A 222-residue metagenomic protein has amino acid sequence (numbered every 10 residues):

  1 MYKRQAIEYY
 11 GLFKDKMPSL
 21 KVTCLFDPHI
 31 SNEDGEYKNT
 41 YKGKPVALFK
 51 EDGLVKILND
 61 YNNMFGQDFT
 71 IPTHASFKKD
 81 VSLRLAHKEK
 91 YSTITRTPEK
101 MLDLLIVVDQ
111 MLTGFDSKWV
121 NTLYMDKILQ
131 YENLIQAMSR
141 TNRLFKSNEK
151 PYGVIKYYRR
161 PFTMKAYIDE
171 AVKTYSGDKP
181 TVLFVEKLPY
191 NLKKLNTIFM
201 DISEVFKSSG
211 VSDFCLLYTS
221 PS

Functional and structural regions predicted by a protein language model:
M1-Q5, Y218-S222: Conserved small/polar residues in nucleotide/adenosyl-binding loops
K3-L104: Conserved C-terminal RecA-like helicase domain
Y9-K16, Y37-V46, N121-L123, M138-N142 (+1 more regions): Short secondary-structure boundary/capping segments
K78, L104, V108, Y131-I135 (+2 more regions): Amphipathic alpha-helical transducer elements in NTP-driven molecular machines
D116-K127, V154-I155: A short beta-strand element within the Helicase C-terminal
E132-K146: Conserved SF2 helicase motif VI
K146-S220: Long, hydrophobic alpha-helical segments
